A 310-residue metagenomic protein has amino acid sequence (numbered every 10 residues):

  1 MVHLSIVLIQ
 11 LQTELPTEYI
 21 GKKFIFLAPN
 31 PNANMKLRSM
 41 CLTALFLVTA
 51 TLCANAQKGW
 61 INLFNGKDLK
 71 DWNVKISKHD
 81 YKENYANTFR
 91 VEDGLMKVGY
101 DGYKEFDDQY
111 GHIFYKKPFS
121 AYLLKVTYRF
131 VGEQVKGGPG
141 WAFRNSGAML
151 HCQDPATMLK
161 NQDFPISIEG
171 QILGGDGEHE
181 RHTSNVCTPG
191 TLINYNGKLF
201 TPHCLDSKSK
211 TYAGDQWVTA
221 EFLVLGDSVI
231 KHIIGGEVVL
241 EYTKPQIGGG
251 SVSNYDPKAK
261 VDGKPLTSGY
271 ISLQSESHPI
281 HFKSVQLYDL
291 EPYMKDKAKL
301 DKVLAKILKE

Functional and structural regions predicted by a protein language model:
M1-L11, Y19-I20, I25-Q57: Bacterial Sec-dependent N-terminal signal peptides
Q57-E310: Carbohydrate-interacting regions of secretory-pathway proteins
